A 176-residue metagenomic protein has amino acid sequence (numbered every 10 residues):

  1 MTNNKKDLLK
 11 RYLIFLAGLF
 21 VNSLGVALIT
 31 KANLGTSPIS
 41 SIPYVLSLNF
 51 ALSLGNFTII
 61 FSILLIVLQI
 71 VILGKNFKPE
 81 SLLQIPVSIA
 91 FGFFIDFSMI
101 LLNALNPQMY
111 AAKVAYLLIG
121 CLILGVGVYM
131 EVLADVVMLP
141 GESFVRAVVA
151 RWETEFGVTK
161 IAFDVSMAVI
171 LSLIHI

Functional and structural regions predicted by a protein language model:
M1-L8: Short, Lys/Arg-rich, polar N-terminal cytosolic tail immediately upstream of the first transmembrane signal-anchor
L34-I39, V132-R146: Juxtamembrane/interfacial segments flanking transmembrane helices
S41-A51, S143-E153: Short amphipathic alpha-helical coupling elements at transmembrane boundaries
N49-F61, V114: Structural signature of hydrophobic alpha-helical transmembrane segments
L65-F77: C-terminal ends of transmembrane helices
E80-A90, Y110-V114: Cytoplasmic-side transmembrane-helix entry/capping segments in multi-pass membrane proteins
I89, F93-F97, L118-A134: Mid-bilayer segments of alpha-helical transmembrane spans in multi-pass integral membrane proteins that mediate
H175-I176: Conserved small/polar residues in nucleotide/adenosyl-binding loops
